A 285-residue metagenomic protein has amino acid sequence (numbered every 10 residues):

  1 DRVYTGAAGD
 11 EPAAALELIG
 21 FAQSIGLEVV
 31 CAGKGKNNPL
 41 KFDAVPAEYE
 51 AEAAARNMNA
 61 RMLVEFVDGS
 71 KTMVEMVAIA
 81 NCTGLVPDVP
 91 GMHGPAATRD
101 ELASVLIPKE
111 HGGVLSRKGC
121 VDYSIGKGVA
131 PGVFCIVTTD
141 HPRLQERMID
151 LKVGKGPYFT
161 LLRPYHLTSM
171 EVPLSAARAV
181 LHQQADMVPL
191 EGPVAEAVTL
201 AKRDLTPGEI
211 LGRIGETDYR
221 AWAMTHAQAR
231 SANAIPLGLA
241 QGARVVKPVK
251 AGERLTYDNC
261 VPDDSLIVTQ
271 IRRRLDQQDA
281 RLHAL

Functional and structural regions predicted by a protein language model:
D1-R2, A197: Short N-terminal secondary-structure initiator segments
V3-G6, A14-D88: Conserved anion/nucleotide-ligand pocket segment
A8-E11, K34-G35, E216, C260-V261: Short, ordered loop/turn segments at secondary-structure junctions
D10-A13, G252: Gly/Ser/Thr-rich loops at beta-strand to alpha-helix junctions that form or flank small-molecule/cofactor-binding
E50-L285: C-terminal catalytic/substrate-binding lobe primarily of soluble NAD(P)-dependent oxidoreductases
